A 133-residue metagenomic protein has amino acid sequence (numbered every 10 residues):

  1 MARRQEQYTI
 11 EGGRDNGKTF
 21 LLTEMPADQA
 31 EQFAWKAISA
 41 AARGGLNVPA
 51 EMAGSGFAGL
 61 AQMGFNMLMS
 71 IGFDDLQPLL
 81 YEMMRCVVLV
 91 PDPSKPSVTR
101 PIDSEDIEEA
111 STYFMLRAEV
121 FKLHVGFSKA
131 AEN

Functional and structural regions predicted by a protein language model:
M1, M25, M52, M63 (+3 more regions): Detector for methionine-enriched segments
M1-M52, H124-N133: Short, charged/polar N-terminal "headpieces" of proteins
Q5-E11, V48-F57, R85-S97: Short, compositionally biased low-complexity segments
G12-T19, A58-F65, V98, I102: Generic, low-specificity signal for short hydrophobic/alpha-helical stretches with a mild N-terminal bias, encompassing
L22, L68, E105-E108: Non-transmembrane, amphipathic alpha-helical segments
Q32-P78: Structured domain cores in non-transmembrane regions
D75-N133: C-terminal charged interaction modules
